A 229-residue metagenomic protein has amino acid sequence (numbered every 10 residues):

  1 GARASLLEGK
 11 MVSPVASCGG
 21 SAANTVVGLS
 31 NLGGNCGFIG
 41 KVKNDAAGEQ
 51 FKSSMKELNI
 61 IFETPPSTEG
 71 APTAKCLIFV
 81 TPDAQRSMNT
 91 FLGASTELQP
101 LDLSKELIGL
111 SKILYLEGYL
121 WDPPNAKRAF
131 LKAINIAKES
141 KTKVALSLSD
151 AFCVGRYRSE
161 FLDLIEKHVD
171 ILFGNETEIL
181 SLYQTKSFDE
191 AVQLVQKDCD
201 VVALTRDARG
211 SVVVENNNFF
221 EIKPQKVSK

Functional and structural regions predicted by a protein language model:
G1-I39, A46-E49, K223, S228: Glycine-rich phosphate/adenosyl-contacting loop at the front of the ribokinase-like
C36, F62, V144-A145, V202: Hydrophobic beta-strand scaffold residues
S54-A71: A glycine-rich helix N-cap at a beta->alpha junction
E63-S67, I78-P124: Conserved phosphate-binding/catalytic loop of the ribokinase/pfkB sugar-kinase fold
L107-G109, I165-E166, Q196: A short, aliphatic-rich alpha-helical micro-motif
I113-V192, R209-S211: Conserved beta-alpha-beta core of the PfkB/ribokinase-like small-molecule kinase fold
I136-E139, S159, F188-K229: Conserved phosphate-binding/catalytic region of the ribokinase-like
